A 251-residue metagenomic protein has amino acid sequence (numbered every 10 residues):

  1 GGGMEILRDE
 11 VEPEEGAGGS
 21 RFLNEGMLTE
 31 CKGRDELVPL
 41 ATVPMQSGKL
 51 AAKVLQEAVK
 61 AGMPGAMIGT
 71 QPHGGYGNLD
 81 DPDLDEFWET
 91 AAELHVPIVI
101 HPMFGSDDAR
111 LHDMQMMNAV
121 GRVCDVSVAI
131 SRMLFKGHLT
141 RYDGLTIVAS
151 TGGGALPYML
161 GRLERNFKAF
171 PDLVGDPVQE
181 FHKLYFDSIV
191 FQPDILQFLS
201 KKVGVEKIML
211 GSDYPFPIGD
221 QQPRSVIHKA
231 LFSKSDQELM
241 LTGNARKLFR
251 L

Functional and structural regions predicted by a protein language model:
G2-I130: Active-site gating/metal-coordination segments in enzymes
F22-K32, K53-E57, A61, G137 (+5 more regions): Mid-to-C-terminal alpha-helical segments outside catalytic/metal-binding sites
G33-P39, P64, D143, V178-H182 (+1 more regions): Short, surface-exposed connector motifs at secondary-structure boundaries
V38-A41, A66-I68, I98-I100, I147-A149 (+2 more regions): Hydrophobic faces of well-ordered beta-strands that scaffold small-molecule active sites in alpha/beta enzyme cores
R110-D113, M159-L163, Q221-P223: Short aromatic-enriched loop/helix-cap "lid" or pocket-rim segments at secondary-structure transitions that line
Q115-S127, T140-R141, I147-S150, P157 (+1 more regions): Active-site core of metal-dependent hydrolases
L134-Q179: Aromatic-lined glycan-binding groove of carbohydrate-active enzymes
A169-Q197: Aromatic-anchored helix/helix-loop segment that forms the rim or "lid" of small-molecule/cofactor binding pockets
